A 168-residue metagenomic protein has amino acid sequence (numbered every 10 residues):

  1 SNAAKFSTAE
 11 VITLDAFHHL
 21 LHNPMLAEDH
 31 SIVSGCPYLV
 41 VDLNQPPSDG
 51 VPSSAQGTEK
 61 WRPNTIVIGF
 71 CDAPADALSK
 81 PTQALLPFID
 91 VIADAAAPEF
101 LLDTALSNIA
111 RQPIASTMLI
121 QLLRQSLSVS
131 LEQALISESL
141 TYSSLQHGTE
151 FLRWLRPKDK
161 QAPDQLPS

Functional and structural regions predicted by a protein language model:
S1-S168: C-terminal alpha-helix plus adjacent terminal tail
